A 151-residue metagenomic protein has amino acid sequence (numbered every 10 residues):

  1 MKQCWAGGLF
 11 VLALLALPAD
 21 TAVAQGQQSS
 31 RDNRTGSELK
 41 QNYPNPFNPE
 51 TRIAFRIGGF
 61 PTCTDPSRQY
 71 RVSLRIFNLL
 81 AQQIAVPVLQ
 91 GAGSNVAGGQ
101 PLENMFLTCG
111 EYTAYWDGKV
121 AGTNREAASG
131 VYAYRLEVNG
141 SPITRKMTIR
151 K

Functional and structural regions predicted by a protein language model:
K2-R34: Short, compositionally biased serine/threonine- and acidic-rich segments at solvent-exposed termini, linkers, or domain
Q25-K151: Short loop/turn motifs at secondary-structure boundaries
